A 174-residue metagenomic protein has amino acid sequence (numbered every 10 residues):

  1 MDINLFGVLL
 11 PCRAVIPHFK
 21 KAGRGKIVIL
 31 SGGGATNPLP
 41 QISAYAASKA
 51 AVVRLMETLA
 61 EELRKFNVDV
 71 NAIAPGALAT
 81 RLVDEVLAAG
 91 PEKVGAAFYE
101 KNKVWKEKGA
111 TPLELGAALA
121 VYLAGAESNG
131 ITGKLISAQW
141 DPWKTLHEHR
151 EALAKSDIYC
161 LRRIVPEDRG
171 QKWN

Functional and structural regions predicted by a protein language model:
C12, S48: Active-site helix of classical SDR
A14-G23: A short helix-coil junction within the Rossmann-fold of NAD(P)-dependent oxidoreductases
P17, E61-E62: Alpha-helical segment proximal to the catalytic Tyr-Lys
G32: Residue(s) in the substrate-gating loop at a strand-loop-helix junction that position the organic substrate next
P38-A46, T58: Active-site loop-to-helix junction immediately N-terminal to the catalytic Tyr of the SDR YXXXK motif in Rossmann-fold
A72, K93-N174: C-terminal helical subdomain
P75-E85, A89: Short, flexible catalytic-loop segment of classical short-chain dehydrogenase/reductase
